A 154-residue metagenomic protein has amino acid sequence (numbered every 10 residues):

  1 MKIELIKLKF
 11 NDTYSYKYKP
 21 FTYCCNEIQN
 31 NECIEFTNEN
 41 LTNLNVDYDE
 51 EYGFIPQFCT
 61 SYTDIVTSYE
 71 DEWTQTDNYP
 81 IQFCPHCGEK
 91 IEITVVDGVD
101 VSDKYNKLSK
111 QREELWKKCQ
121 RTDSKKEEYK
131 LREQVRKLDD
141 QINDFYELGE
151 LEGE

Functional and structural regions predicted by a protein language model:
L8, D12-K19, D71-Y79: Short, flexible, mixed-charge glycine/proline-rich loop motifs that serve as phosphate/nucleic-acid-contacting
T22-N26, Q82-P85: Cys/His/Pro-rich metal-binding microdomains
I28-N31, T37, G88-I91: Cys/His-rich microdomains that often coordinate metals
L44-W73: Short, charged low-complexity linear segments at domain edges
I65-D97: Short, compact, well-ordered microdomains
D97-S109, E113, K117-Q120: Short, charge/polar-rich alpha-helical segments
K117-L131: Charged, low-complexity interaction regions
V135-E154: Amphipathic alpha-helical coiled-coil segments
